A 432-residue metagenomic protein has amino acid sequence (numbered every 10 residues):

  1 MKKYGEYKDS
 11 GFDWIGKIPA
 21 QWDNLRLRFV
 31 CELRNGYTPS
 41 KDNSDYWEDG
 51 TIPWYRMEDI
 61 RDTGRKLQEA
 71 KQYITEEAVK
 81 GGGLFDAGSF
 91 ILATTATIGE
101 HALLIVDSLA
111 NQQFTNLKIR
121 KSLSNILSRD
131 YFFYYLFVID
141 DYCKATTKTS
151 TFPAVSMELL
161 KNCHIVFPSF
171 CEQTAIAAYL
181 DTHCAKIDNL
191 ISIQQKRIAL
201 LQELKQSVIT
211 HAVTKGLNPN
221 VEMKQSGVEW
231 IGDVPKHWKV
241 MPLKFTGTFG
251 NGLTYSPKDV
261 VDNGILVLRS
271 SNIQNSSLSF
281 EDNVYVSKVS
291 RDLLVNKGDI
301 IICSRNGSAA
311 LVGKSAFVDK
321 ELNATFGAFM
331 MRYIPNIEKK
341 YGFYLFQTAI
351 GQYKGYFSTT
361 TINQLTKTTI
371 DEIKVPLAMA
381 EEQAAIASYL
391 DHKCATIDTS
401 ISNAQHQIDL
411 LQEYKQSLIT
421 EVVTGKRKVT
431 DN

Functional and structural regions predicted by a protein language model:
M1-I15, Q21, F167-V221, P376-N432: Amphipathic alpha-helical coiled-coil/heptad-repeat segments
Y7-S10, T94, S108-L117, K148-T174 (+2 more regions): A short glycine-rich beta-alpha junction/loop motif
Y7-Y37, D49, T63, N162 (+7 more regions): Non-catalytic DNA-recognition/assembly elements of restriction-modification systems
S10-G11, R28-N43, E58-A87, K244-S256 (+1 more regions): Sequence-specific dsDNA recognition surfaces
N35-P39, I60, D140-D141, Q206 (+6 more regions): Generic structural signal for secondary-structure transition and capping sites
S40-E48, T147-T149, E222-S226, S256-N263 (+1 more regions): Short coil/turn segments at secondary-structure boundaries
R56-M57, Y73-F137, S156, R269 (+3 more regions): A short beta-sheet element
L136-D140, K144, D188, F346 (+2 more regions): Short amphipathic alpha-helical signal-transduction/dimerization elements
